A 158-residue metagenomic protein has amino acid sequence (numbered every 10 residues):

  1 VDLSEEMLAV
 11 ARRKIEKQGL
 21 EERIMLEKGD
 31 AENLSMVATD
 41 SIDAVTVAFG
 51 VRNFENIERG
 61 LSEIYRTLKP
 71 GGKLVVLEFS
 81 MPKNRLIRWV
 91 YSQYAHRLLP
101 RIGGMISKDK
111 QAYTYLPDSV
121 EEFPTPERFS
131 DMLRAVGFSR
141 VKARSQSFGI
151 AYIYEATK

Functional and structural regions predicted by a protein language model:
V1-L34: Class I SAM-dependent methyltransferase SAM/SAH-binding core
E21-I24, D40-S41, G71, R140-V141: Short acidic capping loops at alpha-helix termini that bridge into adjacent secondary structure
E27, T46, V75: Conserved Rossmann-like nucleotide-binding pocket used by diverse enzymes that bind dinucleotide cofactors
E32-V45: A short acidic, Gly/Pro-enriched loop at the edge of an enzyme's catalytic core that lines a small-molecule cofactor
D43-I57, S80: A short SAM/SAH-binding and catalytic strip from SAM-dependent methyltransferases
E58-K73: A short glycine-rich, Lys/Arg-flanked "PGG" loop and its adjoining helix->strand segment in the class I
L77-V136, K142: C-terminal alpha-helical "lid/dimerization" subdomain adjacent to the S-adenosyl-L-methionine
S130, V136-K158: Core SAM-dependent methyltransferase catalytic element
